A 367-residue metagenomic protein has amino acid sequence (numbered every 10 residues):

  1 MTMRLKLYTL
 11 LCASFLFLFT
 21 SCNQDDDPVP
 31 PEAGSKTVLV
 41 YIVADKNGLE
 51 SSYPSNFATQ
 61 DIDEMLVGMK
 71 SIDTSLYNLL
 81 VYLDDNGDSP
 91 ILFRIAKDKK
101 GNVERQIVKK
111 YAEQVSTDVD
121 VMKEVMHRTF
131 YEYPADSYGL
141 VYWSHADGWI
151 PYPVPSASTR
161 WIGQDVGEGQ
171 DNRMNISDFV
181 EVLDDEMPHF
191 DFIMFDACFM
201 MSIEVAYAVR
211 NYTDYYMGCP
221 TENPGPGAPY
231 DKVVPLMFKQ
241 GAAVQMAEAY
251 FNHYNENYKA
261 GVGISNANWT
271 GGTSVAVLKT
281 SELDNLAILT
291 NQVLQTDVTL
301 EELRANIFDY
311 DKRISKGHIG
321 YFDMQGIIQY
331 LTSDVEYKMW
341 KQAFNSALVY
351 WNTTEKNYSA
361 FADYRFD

Functional and structural regions predicted by a protein language model:
M1-T20: Sec-dependent bacterial lipoprotein signal peptides
F15-V38: Bacterial Sec-dependent N-terminal signal peptides
G34-E50, N102-Y111: Acidic/histidine-rich, surface-exposed loop or edge segments in extracytoplasmic proteins
G34-T37, D73-L79, Y133-G139, M187-F192 (+1 more regions): Loop/turn elements at helix/coil->beta-strand transitions in domains of secreted/extracellular proteins
Y53-G87: N-terminal carbohydrate-binding/catalytic regions of secreted carbohydrate-active enzymes
F57-Q60, E64, T117-R128, D178 (+4 more regions): Extracytoplasmic/secreted proteins, especially bacterial periplasmic and envelope-associated proteins
L83-K110, Q114-M187, A197-C198, I203-E204 (+1 more regions): Catalytic-core segments of thiol-dependent peptidases
P155-D367: Terminal, contiguous helix-loop blocks that mediate binding/assembly
